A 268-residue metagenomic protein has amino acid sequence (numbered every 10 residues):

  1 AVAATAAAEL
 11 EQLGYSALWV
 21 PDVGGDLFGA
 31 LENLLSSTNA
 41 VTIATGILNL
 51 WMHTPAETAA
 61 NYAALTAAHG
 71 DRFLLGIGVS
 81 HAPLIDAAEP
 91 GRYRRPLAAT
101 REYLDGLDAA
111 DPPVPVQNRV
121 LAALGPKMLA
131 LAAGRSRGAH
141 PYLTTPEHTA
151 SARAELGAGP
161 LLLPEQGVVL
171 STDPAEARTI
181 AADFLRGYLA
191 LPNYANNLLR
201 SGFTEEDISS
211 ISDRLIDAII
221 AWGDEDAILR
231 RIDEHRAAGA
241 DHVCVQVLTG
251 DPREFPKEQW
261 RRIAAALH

Functional and structural regions predicted by a protein language model:
A1-H268: Active-site-adjacent structural elements that line small-molecule/cofactor binding pockets in enzymes
